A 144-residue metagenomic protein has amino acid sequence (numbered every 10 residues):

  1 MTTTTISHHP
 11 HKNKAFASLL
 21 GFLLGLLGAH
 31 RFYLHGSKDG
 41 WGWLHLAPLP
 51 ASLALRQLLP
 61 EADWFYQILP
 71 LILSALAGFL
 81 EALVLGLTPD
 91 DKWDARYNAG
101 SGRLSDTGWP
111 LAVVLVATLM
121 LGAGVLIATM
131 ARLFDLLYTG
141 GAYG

Functional and structural regions predicted by a protein language model:
T2-S18, W43-G144: Transmembrane helix recognition focused on a "late"/terminal membrane span
L20-R31: N-terminal signal-anchor/start-transfer transmembrane helix
R31-H45: Alpha-helical transmembrane segments of integral membrane proteins, especially early/N-terminal helices
